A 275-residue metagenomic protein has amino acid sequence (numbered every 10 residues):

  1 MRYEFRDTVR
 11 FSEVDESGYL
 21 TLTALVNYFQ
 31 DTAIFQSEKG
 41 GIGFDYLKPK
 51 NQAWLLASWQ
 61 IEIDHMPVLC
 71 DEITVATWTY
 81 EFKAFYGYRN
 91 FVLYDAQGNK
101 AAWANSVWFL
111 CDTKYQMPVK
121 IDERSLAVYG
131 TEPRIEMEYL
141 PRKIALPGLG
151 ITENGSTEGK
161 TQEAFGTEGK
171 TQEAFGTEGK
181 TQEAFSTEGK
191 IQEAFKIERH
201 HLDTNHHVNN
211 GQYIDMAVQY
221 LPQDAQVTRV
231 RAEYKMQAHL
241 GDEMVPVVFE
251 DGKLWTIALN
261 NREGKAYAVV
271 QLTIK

Functional and structural regions predicted by a protein language model:
M1-L56, W103-N105, C111-E168, E178 (+2 more regions): Hot-dog-fold acyl-thioester-processing enzymes
Y3-D7, W59, V75, R89 (+7 more regions): Hydrophobic residues positioned within well-ordered beta-strands of beta-sheet architectures
Q60-A96, R229-G264: Hydrophobic beta-sheet segments that form the core/acyl-binding groove of ACP/CoA-dependent acyl-chain-processing
Y86-V92, A101, W108, I121: N-terminal, charged amphipathic alpha-helical interaction modules
A96-N99, S186-G189, G252: Short, glycine- and charge-enriched coil/turn segments that flank and shape catalytic ligand pockets
K100, P118, A266-A268: Residue-level detector of beta-propeller blades
G166, G176, S186, N260 (+1 more regions): Short stretches within intrinsically disordered, low-complexity N-terminal or propeptide regions
L272-K275: Localized sequence-composition bias
